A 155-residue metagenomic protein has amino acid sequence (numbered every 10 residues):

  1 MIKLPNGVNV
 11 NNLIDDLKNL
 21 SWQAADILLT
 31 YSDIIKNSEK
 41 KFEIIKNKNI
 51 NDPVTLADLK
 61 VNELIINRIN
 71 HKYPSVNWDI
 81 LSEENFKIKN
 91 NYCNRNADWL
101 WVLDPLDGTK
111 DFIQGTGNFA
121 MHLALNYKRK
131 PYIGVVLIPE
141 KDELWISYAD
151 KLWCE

Functional and structural regions predicted by a protein language model:
M1-L103: N-terminal subdomain of lithium-sensitive/metallo-dependent phosphomonoesterases centered on the IMPase/IPPase/PAP
N94-C154: DPxDG-like acidic metal-binding loop motif
